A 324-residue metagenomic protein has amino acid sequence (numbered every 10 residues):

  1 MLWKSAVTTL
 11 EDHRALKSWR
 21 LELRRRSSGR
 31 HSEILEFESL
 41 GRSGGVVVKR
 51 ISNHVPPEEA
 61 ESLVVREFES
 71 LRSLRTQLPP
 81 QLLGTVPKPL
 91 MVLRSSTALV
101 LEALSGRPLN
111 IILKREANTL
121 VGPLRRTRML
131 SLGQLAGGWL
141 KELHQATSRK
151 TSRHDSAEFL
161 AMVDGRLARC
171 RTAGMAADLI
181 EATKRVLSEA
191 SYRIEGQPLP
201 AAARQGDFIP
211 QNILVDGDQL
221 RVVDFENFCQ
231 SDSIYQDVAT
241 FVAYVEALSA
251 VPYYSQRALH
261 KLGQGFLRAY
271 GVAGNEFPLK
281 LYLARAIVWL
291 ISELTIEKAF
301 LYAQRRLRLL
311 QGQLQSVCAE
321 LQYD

Functional and structural regions predicted by a protein language model:
L2-E22, T76, S148-G206: An alpha-helical support segment within catalytic cores of ATP-dependent transferases
R24-V48, A190-Q236: Active-site acidic catalytic loop and adjacent metal/ATP-binding pocket of ATP-dependent phosphoryl transfer enzymes
E36-R66, V121-R125: ATP-binding glycine-rich loop module of kinase domains
E61-Q77: The N-lobe alphaC helix and its flanking beta3-alphaC-beta4 segment of protein kinase-like domains, centered on
S73-P80, R107-R153, R193: Conserved kinase catalytic-core helix
V86-T97: Short beta-strand micro-motifs within the conserved protein kinase catalytic domain, predominantly in the N-lobe
S96-P108: Conserved short submotifs of the Hanks-type protein kinase catalytic core that shape the nucleotide-binding pocket
Y235-G274, R285-Y302: Active-site activation/catalytic loop segments of kinase-like enzymes and analogous catalytic loops in related
